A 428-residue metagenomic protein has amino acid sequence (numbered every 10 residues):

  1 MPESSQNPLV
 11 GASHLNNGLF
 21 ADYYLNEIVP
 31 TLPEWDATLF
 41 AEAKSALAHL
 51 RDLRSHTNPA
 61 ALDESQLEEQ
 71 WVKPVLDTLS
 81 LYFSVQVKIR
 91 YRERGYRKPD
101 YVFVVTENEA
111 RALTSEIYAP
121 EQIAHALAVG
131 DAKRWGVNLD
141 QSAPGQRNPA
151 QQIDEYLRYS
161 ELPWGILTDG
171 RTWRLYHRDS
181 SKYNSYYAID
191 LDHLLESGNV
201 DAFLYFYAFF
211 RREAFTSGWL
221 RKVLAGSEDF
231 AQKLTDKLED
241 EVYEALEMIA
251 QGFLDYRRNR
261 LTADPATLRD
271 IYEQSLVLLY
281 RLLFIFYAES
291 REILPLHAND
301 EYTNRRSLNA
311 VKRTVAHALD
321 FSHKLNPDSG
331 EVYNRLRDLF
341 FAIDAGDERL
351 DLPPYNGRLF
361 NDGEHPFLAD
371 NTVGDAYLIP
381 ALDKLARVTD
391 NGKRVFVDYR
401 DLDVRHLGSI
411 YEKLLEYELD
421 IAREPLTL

Functional and structural regions predicted by a protein language model:
M1-A61, A132-R134, I189-L428: Preference for the N-terminal adenyl/adenosyl cofactor-binding alpha/beta module
M1-W164, R178-N184, V223-S227, A231 (+1 more regions): A short, conserved, highly charged catalytic patch centered on acidic carboxylates
Q141, L175-S180, A288, L296-A298: A short acidic (Asp/Glu
E161-A208: Hydrophobic or amphipathic alpha-helical targeting/insertion segments
